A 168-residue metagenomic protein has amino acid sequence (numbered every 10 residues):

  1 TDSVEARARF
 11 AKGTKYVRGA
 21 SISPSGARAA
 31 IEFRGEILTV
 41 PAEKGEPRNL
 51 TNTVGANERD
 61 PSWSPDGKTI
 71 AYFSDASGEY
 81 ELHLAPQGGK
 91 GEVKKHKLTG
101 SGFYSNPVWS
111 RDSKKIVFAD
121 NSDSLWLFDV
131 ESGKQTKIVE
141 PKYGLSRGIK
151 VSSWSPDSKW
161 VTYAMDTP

Functional and structural regions predicted by a protein language model:
T1-S3, G13-T14, A27-E36, A42-E43 (+7 more regions): A flexible loop/linker signature enriched in serine peptidases of the S9 family
A20-R28, P61-T69, P107-K115, S152-W160: Blade-terminus and WD-like Trp-Asp/Gly-His loop motifs, strongest in beta-propeller folds
T136: Exposed acidic/Ser/Thr-rich ligand/metal-binding surfaces
